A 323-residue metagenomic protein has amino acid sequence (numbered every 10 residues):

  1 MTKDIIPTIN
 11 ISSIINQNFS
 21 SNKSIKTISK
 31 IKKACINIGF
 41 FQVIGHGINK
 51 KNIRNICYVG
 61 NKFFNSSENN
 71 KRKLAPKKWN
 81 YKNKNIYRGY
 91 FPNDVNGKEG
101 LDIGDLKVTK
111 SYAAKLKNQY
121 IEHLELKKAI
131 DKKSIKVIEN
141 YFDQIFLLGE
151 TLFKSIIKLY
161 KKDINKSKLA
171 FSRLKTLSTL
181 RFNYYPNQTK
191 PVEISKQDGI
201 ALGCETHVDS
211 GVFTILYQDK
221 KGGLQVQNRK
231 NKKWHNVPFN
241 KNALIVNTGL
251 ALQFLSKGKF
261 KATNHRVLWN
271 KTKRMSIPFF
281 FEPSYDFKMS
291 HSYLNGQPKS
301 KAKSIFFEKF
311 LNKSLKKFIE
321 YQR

Functional and structural regions predicted by a protein language model:
M1-R323: Peripheral, non-catalytic segments flanking oxidoreductase cores
